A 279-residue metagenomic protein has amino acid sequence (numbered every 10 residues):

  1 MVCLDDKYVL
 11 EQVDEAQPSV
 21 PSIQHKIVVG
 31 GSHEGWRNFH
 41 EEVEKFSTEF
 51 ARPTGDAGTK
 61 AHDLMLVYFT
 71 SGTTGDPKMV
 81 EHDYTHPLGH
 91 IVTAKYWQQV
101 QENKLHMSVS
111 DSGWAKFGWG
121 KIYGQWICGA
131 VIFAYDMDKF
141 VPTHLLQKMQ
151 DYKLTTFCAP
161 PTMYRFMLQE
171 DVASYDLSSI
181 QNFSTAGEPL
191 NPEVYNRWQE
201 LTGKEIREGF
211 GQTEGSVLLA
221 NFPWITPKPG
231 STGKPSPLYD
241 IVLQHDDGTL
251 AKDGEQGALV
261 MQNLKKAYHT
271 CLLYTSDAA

Functional and structural regions predicted by a protein language model:
M1, P18-V29, K104-M107, F133 (+2 more regions): Conserved helix-loop-beta element of the AMP-binding
M1-E44: Structural core segment of the AMP-binding/adenylate-forming
V28, E34, E44-F69, D76 (+2 more regions): Conserved pre-ATP/AMP-binding loop-to-beta segment of ANL
V43-E44, I127, L154-C158, L168-K228 (+2 more regions): Gly/Ser/Thr-rich phosphate-binding loop
K45-R52, A61-L66, V80-Q101, A115-K116 (+1 more regions): Conserved structural elements of the adenylate-forming
T70, Y274-A279: Conserved small/polar residues in nucleotide/adenosyl-binding loops
L88-S108, S112-T155, E170: Conserved AMP-binding/adenylation subdomain of ANL enzymes
V242-N263: Conserved beta-loop-beta connector loops within the AMP-binding
